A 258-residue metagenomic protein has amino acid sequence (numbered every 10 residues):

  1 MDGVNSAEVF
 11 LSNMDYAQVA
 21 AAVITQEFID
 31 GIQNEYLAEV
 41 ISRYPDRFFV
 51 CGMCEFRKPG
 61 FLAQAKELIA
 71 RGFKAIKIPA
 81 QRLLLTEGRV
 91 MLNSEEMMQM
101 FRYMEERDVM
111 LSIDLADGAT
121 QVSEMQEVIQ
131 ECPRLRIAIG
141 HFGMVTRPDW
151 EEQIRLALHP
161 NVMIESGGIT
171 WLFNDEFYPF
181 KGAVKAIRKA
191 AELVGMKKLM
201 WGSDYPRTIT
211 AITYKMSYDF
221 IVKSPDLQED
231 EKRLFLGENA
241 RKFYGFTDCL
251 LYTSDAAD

Functional and structural regions predicted by a protein language model:
M1-Q99, Y103, R107, R147 (+2 more regions): Mid-domain alpha/beta scaffold segments of enzyme catalytic cores
L11, A38-E39, Q126-E127, I154 (+3 more regions): Active-site phosphate/pyrophosphate- and oxyanion-stabilizing loops and adjacent acidic/basic residues in soluble
M14, L37, M104, I164 (+3 more regions): Conserved, mostly hydrophobic/aromatic
V23-Q26, E165, M200-G202, L236: Short beta-strand segments
E27, M53-R57, P79-L83, A116-G118 (+3 more regions): Active-site beta-loop-alpha junctions enriched in small/polar residues
A75, V90-M200, D248: Catalytic pocket-lining loop regions of alpha/beta-barrel enzymes, especially the amidohydrolase/enolase/GH5 lineages
M196-D248: His/Asp/Glu-enriched, well-ordered alpha-helical/loop segment that forms or immediately abuts the divalent-metal
Y252-D258: Conserved small/polar residues in nucleotide/adenosyl-binding loops
